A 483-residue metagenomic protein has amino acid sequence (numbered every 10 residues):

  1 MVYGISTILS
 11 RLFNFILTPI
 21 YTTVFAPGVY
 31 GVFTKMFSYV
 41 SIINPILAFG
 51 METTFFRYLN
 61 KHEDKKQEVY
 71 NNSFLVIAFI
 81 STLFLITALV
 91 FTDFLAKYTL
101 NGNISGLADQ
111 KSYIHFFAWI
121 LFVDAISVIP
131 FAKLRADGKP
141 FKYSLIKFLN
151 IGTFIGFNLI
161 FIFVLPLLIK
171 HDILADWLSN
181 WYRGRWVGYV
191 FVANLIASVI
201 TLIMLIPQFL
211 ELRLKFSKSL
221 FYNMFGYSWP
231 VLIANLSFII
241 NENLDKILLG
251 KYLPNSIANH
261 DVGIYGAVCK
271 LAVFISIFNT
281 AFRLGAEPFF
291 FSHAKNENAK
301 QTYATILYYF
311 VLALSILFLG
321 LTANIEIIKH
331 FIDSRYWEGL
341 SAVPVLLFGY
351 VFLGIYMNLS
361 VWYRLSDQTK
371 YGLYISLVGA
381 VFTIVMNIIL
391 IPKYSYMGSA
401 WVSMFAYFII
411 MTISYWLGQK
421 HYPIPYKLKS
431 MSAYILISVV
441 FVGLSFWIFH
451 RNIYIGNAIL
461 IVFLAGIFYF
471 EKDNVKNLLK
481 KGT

Functional and structural regions predicted by a protein language model:
M1-F15, Q67, N71, Q110 (+4 more regions): N-terminal membrane topogenesis motif
M1-F56, I80-T92, I120, I155 (+3 more regions): Signature of the first transmembrane helix
F15-V29, A96-G102, L236-F274, S292 (+1 more regions): Helix-terminus/linker motif at the lipid-water interface of multi-pass membrane proteins
Y58, V123-K147, F209, L347-V378: Membrane-interface junctions at transmembrane-helix termini in multi-pass inner-membrane proteins
N60-V76, I264-S376: Specific pore-lining/lateral-gate transmembrane helices of multi-pass inner-membrane transport and insertion machines
S144-F209, L377-T383, Y396-L417, I459-L460: Hydrophobic alpha-helical transmembrane segments
I169-Y189, L202-E242, G285, F289-N298 (+2 more regions): Interhelical loop/hinge segments that connect adjacent transmembrane helices in multipass membrane
S445-T483: Membrane-proximal transmembrane or re-entrant/amphipathic helices at the cytosolic face
